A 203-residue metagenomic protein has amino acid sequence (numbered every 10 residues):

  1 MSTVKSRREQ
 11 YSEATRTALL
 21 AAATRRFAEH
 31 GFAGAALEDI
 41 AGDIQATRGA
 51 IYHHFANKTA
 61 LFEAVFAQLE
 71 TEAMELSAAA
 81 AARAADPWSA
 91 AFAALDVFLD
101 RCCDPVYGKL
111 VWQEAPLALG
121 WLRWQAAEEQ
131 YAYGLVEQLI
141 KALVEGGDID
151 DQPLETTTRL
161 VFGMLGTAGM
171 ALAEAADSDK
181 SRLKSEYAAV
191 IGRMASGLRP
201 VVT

Functional and structural regions predicted by a protein language model:
M1-H30, G34-A46, T59-E63: Basic, helix-initiating cap at the start of DNA-binding domains
A28, Y52-A56, A64, Q68: Base-recognition residues in the alpha-helical recognition helix of bacterial helix-turn-helix
G49: Key DNA-contact positions within bacterial/archaeal DNA-binding proteins
A64, A78-Y107, T158-V161, K184: Hydrophobic alpha-helical connector segments
T71-M74, W121-G146, E155-R159, S185-G192: Amphipathic alpha-helical packing segments from all-alpha helical-bundle domains
V97-D100, V136-E137, D151-A173, R182-A195: Hydrophobic alpha-helical segments that form the core of small-molecule binding pockets and/or dimer interfaces
D100-E137, E145-D148, E174: Short secondary-structure transition hinges
